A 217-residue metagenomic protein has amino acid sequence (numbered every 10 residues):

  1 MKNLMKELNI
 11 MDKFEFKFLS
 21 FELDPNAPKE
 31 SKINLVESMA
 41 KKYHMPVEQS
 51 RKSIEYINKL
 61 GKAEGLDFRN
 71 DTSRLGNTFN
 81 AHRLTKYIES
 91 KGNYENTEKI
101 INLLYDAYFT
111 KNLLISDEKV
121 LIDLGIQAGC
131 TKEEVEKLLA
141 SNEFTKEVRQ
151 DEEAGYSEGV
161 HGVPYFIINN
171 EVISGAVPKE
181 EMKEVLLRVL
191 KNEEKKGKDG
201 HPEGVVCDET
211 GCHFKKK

Functional and structural regions predicted by a protein language model:
M1-I10, T85-K217: C-terminal cap of thioredoxin/glutaredoxin-like
K2-Y108, H201, H213-F214: Structural alpha/beta surface segment adjacent to cysteine/selenocysteine redox centers across thiol/disulfide enzymes
